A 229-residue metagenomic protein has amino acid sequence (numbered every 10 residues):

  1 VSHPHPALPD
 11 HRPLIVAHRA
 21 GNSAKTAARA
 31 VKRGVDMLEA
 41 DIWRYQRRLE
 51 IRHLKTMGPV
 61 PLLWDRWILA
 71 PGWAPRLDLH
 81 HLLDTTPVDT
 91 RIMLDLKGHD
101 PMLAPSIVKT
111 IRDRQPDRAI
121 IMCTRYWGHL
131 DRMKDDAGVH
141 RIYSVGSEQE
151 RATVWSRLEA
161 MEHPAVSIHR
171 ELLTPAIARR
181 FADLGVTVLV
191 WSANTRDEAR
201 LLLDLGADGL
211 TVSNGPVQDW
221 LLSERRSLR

Functional and structural regions predicted by a protein language model:
V1-R229: Phosphate-group recognition and catalysis centered on beta-loop-alpha active-site segments
